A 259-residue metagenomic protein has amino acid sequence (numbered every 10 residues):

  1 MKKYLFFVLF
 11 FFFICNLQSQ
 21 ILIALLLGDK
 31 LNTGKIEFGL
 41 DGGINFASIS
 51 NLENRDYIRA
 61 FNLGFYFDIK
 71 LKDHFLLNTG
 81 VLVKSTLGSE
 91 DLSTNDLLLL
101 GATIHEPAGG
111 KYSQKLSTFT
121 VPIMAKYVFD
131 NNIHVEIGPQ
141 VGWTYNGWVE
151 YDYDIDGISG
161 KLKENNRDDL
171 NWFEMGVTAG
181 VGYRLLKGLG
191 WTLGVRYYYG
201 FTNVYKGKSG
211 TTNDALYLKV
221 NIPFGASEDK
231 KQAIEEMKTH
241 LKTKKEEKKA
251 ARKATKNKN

Functional and structural regions predicted by a protein language model:
M1-L25, V220-F224: Bacterial Sec-dependent N-terminal signal peptides
Q20-K70, G225, N259: Short glycine/proline- and aromatic-enriched beta-strand/turn motifs that initiate or cap beta-hairpins
T33, K70-K72, V128-D130, L186-G188 (+1 more regions): Outer-membrane beta-barrel channels and translocator barrels
G34-I36, Y57-F61, K115-F119, N171-V177 (+1 more regions): Residues that define the transmembrane beta-barrel architecture of outer-membrane proteins
L40-I44, L63-I69, V81-V83, V121-F129 (+4 more regions): Residues on the lipid-exposed face of transmembrane beta-strands in outer-membrane beta-barrel proteins
N45-I49, K84-G88, G142-N146, Y198-T202 (+1 more regions): Structural signature of outer-membrane beta-barrel domains
I49-D56, T86-L116, T144-E174, T211: Extracellular/periplasm-exposed beta-strand and loop segments of Gram-negative cell-envelope proteins, dominated by
Y183-L189, T212-N259: Outer-membrane beta-barrel "beta-signal"
